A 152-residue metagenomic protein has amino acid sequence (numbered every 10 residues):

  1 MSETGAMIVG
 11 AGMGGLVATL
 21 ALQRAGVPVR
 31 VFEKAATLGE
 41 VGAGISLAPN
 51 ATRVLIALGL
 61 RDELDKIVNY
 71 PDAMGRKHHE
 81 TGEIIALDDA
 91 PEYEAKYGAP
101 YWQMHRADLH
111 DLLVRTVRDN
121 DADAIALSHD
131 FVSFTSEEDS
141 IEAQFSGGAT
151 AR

Functional and structural regions predicted by a protein language model:
S2-A6, N50-R152: Conserved N-terminal helical subregion
M7, Q23-A43: Glycine-rich FAD pyrophosphate-binding loop
A11: Conserved alpha/beta-hydrolase "nucleophile elbow" surrounding the catalytic nucleophile
G15-L16: N-terminal Rossmann-fold NAD(P) dinucleotide-binding loop
L20, V27, L60: Short phosphate-binding/catalytic loops that engage adenosine nucleotides
A21-L22, V54: Short alpha-helical scaffold segments that flank and stabilize functional sites
A36-I56: Conserved N-terminal glycine-rich FAD pyrophosphate-binding loop of Rossmann-like flavoproteins
